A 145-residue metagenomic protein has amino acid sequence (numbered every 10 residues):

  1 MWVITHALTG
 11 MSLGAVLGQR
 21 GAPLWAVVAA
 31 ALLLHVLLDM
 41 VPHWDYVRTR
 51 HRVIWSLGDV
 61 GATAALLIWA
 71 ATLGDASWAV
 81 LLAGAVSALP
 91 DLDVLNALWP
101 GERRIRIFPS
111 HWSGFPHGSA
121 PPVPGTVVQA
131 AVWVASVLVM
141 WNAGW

Functional and structural regions predicted by a protein language model:
M1-W145: N-terminal membrane-targeting hydrophobic helices
